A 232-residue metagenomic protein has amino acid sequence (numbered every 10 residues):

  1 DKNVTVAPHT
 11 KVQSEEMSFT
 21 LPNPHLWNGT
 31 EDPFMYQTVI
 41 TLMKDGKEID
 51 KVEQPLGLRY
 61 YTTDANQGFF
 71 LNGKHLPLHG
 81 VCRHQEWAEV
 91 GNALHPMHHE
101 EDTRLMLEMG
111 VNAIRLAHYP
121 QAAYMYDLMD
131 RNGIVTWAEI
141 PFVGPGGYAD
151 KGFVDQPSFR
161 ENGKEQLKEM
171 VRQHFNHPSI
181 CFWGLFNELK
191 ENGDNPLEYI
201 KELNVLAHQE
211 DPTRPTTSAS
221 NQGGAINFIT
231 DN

Functional and structural regions predicted by a protein language model:
D1-H118, L128, N132-T136, Q166 (+5 more regions): Secreted/periplasmic carbohydrate-active enzymes, especially glycoside hydrolases
F19, F34, Y61, F69-F70 (+7 more regions): Phenylalanine-focused residue identity feature
H79-H84, N92, W137-F175, F182-G184: Aromatic- and acidic-residue-enriched carbohydrate-binding clefts of CAZyme catalytic domains
G80, L105, M129-D130, A149-F153 (+2 more regions): Short amphipathic alpha-helical patches
R83, Y119, P141-V143, F186-E188 (+1 more regions): Active-site beta-loop-alpha junctions enriched in small/polar residues
A88-V90, G144, L189-N192: Short, small-residue-enriched loops and turns at beta-alpha junctions that line or gate enzyme active sites
A122-M125: Active-site-adjacent beta->alpha loops and helix N-cap segments on the catalytic face of soluble alpha/beta enzymes
R131, Q156-T230: Active-site neighborhood of glycoside hydrolase catalytic domains
